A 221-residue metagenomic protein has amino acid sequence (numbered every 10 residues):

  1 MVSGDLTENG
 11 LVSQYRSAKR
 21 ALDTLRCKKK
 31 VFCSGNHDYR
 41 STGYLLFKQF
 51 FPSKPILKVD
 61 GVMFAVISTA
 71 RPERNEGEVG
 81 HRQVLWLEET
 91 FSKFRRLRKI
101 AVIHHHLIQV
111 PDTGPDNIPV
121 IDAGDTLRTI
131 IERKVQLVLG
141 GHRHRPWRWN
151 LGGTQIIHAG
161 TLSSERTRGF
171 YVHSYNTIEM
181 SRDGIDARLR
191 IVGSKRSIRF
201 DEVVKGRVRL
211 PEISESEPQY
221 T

Functional and structural regions predicted by a protein language model:
M1-D5, K29-N36, I67-S68, I100-I103 (+2 more regions): Active-site neighborhood of phospho(di)ester-bond hydrolases with catalytic His/Asp-centered motifs
M1-V59, T129-R133: Core catalytic region of metal-dependent phosphoesterases/phosphodiesterases, especially metallo-beta-lactamase-like
E8-S13, N36-G43, P72-N75, H106-P111 (+2 more regions): Active-site environment of divalent metal-dependent phosphoester hydrolases
D23, P115-D186: Conserved beta-sheet core of the metallophosphoesterase superfamily
P55-D60, W147-L151: Short acidic-hydrophobic surface loop/beta-edge motif
I56, F64-V66, Y175-T177: Conserved hydrophobic/aromatic beta-strand scaffold that supports enzyme active sites
V59-K99, G114-R128: Binuclear metal-dependent hydrolase catalytic cores centered on His/Asp/Glu-rich metal-binding motifs
S181-T221: A short C-terminal boundary segment appended to hydrolase-like catalytic domains
